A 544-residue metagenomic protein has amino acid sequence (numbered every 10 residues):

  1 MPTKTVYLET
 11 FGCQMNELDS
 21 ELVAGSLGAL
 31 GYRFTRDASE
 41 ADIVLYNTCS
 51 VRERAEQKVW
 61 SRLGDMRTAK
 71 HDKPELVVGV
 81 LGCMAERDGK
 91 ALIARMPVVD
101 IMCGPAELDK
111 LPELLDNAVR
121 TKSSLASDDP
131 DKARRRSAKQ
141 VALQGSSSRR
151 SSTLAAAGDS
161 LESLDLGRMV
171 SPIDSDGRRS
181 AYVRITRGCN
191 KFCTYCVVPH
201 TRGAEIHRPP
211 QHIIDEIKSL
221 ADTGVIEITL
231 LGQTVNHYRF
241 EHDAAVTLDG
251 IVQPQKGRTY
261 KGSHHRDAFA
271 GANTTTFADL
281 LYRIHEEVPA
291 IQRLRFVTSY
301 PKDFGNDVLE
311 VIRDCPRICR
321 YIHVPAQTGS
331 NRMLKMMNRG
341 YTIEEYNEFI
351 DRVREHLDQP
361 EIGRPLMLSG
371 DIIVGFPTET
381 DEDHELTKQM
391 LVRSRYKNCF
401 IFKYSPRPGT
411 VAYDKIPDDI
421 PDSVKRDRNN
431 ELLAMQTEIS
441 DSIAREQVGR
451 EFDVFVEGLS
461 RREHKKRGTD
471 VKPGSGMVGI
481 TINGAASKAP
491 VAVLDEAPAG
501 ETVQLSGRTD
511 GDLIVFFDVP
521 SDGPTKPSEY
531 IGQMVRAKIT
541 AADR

Functional and structural regions predicted by a protein language model:
M1-Y238, I322, E345-D351, V392-R393 (+5 more regions): Proteins enriched for Cys/Gly/acidic motifs involved in redox and nucleic-acid/cofactor modification
E56-W60, H207-I214, G271-A278, G340-N347 (+3 more regions): Non-membrane alpha-helical structural segments and their capping/turn regions in soluble enzymes
V78-G79, R87, D222-H384: Conserved SAM/AdoMet-binding glycine-rich loop
S148, L154-G158, E162, R258-E286 (+1 more regions): Intrinsically disordered, low-complexity acidic Ser/Thr-rich regulatory segments
S175-R179, C189-K191, I318, T328 (+5 more regions): Short flexible coil/turn linkers enriched for glycine and charged/polar residues that connect secondary-structure
C193, I213, L230, F296 (+6 more regions): Conserved, mostly hydrophobic/aromatic
P365, H384-S394, N398: A glycine- and small/hydrophobic-rich beta-loop-beta segment that serves as a flexible "lid/hinge" or phosphate-binding
A412-R544: Terminal RNA-binding accessory module
